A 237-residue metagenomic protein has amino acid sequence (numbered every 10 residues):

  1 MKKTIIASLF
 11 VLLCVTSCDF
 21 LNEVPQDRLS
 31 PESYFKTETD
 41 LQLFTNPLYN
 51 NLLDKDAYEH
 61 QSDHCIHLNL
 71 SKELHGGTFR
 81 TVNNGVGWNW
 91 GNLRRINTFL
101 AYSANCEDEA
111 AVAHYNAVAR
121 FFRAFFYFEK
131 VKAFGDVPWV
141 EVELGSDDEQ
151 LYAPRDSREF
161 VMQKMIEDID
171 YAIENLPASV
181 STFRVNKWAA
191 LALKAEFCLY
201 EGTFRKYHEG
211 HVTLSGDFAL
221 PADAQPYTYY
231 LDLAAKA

Functional and structural regions predicted by a protein language model:
M1-Q26: Bacterial Sec-dependent N-terminal signal peptides
C18-E59, L231-A234: Membrane-proximal, proline-rich intrinsically disordered regions
Q42-D54, Y58, N69-F134, D148-R184: Conserved, well-structured interaction surfaces
R120, L191-F197: TPR/Sel1-like alpha-solenoid repeat signature
V131-K132, P138, V180, F197-E209: Short coil/turn linking the two alpha-helices of tandem helical-hairpin repeats
D136, F183-A192: Aromatic-lined, polymer-binding surfaces characteristic of secreted/periplasmic polysaccharide-degrading enzymes
D136-R158, R205-A234: Short coil/linker segments at helix-helix boundaries
